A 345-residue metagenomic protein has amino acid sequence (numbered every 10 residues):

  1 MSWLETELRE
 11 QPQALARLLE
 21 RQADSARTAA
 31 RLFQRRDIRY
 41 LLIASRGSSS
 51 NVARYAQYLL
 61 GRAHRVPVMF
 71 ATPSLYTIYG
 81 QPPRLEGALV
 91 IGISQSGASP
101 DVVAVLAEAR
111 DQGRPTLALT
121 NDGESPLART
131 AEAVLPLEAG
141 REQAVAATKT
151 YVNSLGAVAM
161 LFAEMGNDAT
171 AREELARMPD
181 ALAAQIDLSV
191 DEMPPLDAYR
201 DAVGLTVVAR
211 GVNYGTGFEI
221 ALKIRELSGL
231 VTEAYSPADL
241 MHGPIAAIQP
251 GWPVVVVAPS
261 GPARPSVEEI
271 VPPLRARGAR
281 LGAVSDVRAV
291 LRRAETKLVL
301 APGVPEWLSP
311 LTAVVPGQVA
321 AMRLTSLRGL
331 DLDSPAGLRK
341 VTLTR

Functional and structural regions predicted by a protein language model:
S2-I38, A133-L137, R141-P253, A263 (+1 more regions): Active-site phosphate/pyrophosphate-binding segments
A16, Q57-G61, G113, A221 (+2 more regions): Generic helix-packing signal
Q34-A184, R210, I245, V257-G303 (+1 more regions): Glycine-rich phosphate-binding loops that contact phosphosugars or nucleotide phosphates
N51-A56, G217-E219, K223, V314 (+1 more regions): Conserved phosphate/anionic-ligand binding catalytic regions in large, soluble enzymes, centered on
I220, V267-V271, A313, A336: Composition- and surface-driven signal marking solvent-exposed, interaction-prone regions in large proteins
W252-S260, V314: Hydrophobic membrane-spanning alpha-helices of multi-pass integral membrane proteins
G303-R345: Peripheral docking tails and interdomain loops at the edges of cofactor- or intermediate-handling domains
